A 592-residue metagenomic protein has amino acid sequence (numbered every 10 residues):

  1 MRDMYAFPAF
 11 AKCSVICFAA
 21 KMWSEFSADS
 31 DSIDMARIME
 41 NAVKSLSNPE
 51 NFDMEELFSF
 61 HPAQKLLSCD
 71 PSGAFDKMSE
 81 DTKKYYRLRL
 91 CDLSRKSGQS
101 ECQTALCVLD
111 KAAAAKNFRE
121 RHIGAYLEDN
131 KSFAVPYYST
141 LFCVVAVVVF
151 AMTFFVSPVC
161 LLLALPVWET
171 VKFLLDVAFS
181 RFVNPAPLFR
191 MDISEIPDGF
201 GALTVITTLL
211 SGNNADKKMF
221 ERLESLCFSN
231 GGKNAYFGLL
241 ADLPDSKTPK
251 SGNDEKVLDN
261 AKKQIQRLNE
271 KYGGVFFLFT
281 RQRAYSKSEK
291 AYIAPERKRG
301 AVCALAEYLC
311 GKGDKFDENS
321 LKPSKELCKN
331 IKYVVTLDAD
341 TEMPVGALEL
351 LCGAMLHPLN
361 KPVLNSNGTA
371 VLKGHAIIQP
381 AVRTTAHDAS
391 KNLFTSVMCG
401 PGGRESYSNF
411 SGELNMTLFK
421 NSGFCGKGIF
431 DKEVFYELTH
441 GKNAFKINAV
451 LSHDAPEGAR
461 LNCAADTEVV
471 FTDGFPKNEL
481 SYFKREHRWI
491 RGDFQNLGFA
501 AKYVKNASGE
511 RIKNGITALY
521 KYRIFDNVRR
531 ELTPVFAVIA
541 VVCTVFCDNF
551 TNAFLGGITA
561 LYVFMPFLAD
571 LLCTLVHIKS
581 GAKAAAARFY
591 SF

Functional and structural regions predicted by a protein language model:
M1-V135, L188-T517, K521: Internal catalytic domains of large membrane-associated glycosyltransferases
V135-A146, N527-P534: Select subsegments of transmembrane alpha-helices in polytopic membrane proteins, especially boundary-proximal
F142-P158, T204, V334: A conserved hydrophobic secondary-structure block that centers on an alpha-helix together with its immediately flanking
V149-N184, R529-F592: Membrane-embedded multi-pass helical conduit in multi-pass membrane proteins, especially envelope-biosynthetic
P158, I516-Y522, N552: Membrane-interface helix-boundary signature
V450-G458, D526, R530, A537-V541: Contiguous, well-ordered alpha-helical segments that form the cores/surfaces of helical PPI scaffolds
